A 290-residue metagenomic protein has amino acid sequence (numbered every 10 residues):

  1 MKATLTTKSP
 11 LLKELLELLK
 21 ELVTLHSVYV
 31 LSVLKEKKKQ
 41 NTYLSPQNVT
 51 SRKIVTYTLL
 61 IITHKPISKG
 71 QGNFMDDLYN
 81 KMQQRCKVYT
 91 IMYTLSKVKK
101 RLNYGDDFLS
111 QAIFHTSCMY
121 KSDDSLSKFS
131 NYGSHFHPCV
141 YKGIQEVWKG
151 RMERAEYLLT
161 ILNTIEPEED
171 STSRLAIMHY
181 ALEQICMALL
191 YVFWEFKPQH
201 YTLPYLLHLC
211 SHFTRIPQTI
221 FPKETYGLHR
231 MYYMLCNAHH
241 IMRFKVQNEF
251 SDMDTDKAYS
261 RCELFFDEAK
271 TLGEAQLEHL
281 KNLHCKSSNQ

Functional and structural regions predicted by a protein language model:
M1-K20, L34-K37, N41-N103: Metal-dependent nucleotidyltransferase catalytic core
A3-T7, Y79-T164: Conserved NTP/Mg2+-binding pocket subregion across the NTase superfamily
H26-L31: Short, hydrophobic-rich beta-strand element in sensory/regulatory alpha-beta domains
C139-V140, L190-Q290: Long, charged low-complexity segments
R151-L158, Q184, A238, F265: Amphipathic, well-ordered alpha-helical segments in soluble domains
L162, E169-D170: Short helix-adjacent coil turns
R174-Q199: Hydrophobic alpha-helical packing segments in soluble, helical-rich domains
